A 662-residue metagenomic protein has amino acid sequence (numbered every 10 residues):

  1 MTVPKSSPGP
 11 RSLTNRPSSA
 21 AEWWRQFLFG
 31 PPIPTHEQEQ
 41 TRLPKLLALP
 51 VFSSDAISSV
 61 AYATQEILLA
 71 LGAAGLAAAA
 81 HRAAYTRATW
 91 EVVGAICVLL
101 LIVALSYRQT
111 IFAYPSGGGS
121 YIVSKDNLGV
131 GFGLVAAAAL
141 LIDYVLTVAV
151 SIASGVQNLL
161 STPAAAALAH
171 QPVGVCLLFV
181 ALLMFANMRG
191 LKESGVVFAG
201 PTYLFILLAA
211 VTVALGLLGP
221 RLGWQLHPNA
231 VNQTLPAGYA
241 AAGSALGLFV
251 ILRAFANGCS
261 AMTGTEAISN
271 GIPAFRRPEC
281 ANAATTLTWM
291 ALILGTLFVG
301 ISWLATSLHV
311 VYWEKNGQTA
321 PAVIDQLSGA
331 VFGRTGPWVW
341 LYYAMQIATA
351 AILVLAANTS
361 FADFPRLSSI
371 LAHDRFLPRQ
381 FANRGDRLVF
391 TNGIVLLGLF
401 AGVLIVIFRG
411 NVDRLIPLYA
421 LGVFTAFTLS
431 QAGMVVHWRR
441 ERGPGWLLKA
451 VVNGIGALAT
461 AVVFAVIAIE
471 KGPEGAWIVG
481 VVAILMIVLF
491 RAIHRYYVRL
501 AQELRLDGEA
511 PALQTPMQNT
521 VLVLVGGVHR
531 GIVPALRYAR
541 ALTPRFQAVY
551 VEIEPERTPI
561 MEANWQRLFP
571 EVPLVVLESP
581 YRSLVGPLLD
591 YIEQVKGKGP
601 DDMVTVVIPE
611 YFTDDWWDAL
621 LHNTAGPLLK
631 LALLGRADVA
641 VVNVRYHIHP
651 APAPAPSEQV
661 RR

Functional and structural regions predicted by a protein language model:
M1-Q38, R499-R662: Cytosolic C-terminal regulatory domains/tails of membrane transporters and channels
T2-A63, A74-A77, L105, S116 (+4 more regions): Membrane-interface "cap" regions at the ends of multi-pass membrane proteins
Q65-K125, G129-L134, A139, V150-F179 (+2 more regions): Extracellular loop-to-transmembrane helix junctions
V130, A169-L177, A274-T296, A372-V406 (+1 more regions): Loop-to-transmembrane helix boundary motifs in multi-pass membrane proteins
Y203, A210-A261, E470, E474 (+1 more regions): Helix-loop-helix junctions that connect adjacent transmembrane segments in multi-pass membrane transporters
F205-L235, S302-V310, S430-G443, A492-A501: Hydrophobic alpha-helical segments and their helix-loop junctions in multi-pass secondary transporters
G216-H227, T285-D325: Extracellular/periplasmic helix-exit of transmembrane alpha-helices
T234, Q380-T391, F427-G472, E503 (+1 more regions): C-terminal membrane-solvent junction of multi-pass transporters and transport-like membrane proteins
